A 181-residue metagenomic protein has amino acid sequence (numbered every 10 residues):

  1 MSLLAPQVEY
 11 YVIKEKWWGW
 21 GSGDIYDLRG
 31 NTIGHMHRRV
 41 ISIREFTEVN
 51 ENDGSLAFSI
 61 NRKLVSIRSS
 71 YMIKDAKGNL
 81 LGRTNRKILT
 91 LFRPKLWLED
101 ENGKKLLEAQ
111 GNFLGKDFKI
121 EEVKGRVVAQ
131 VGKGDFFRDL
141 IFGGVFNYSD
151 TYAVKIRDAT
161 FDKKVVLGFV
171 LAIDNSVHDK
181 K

Functional and structural regions predicted by a protein language model:
M1-F46, N52-A57, R62-S69, N79-L80 (+1 more regions): Low-complexity or membrane-interfacial segments used for flexible interactions
